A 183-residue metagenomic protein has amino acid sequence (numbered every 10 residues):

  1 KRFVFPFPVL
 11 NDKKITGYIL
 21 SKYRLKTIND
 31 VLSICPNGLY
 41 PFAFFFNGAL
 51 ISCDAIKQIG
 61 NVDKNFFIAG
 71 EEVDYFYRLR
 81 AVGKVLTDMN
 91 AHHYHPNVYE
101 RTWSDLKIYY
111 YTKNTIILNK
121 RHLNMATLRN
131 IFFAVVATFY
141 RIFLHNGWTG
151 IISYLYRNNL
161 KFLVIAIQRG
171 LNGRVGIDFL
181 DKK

Functional and structural regions predicted by a protein language model:
K1-I59: Acidic/His-rich active-site region of diverse nucleotide-sugar glycosyltransferases
A43-I51, A55-N61, N65-H92: A short, conserved alpha-helix in the catalytic core of glycosyltransferases
K57-Q58, N124-A126: Short helix-loop capping/hinge motifs at secondary-structure junctions, enriched in acidic/polar residues
Q58-I59, P96, L118: Residues that scaffold the ATP/ADP-binding catalytic core of kinase and kinase-like folds
N65, R101-D105, S153: Short glycine-enriched, charge-decorated loop/helix-capping segments at active-site entrances that position
N97-R101, N146-G147: Short acidic, glycine/proline-rich loop/turn micro-motifs
L106-N114, M125-K183: Non-catalytic, C-terminal membrane-associated alpha-helical segments of glycosyltransferases
